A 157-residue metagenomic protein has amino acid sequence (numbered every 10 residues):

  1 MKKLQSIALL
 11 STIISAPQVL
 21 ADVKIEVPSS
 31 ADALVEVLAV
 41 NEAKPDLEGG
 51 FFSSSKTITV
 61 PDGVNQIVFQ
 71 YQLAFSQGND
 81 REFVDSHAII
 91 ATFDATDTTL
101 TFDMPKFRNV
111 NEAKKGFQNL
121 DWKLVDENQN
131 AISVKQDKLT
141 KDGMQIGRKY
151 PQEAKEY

Functional and structural regions predicted by a protein language model:
K2-L9: Sec-dependent signal peptide recognition, specifically the positively charged N-region followed immediately by
T12: Short, flexible active-site-proximal loops enriched in glycine and acidic residues
L20-V60, V68-Y157: Short loop/turn and low-complexity linker motifs enriched in small/turn-promoting residues
